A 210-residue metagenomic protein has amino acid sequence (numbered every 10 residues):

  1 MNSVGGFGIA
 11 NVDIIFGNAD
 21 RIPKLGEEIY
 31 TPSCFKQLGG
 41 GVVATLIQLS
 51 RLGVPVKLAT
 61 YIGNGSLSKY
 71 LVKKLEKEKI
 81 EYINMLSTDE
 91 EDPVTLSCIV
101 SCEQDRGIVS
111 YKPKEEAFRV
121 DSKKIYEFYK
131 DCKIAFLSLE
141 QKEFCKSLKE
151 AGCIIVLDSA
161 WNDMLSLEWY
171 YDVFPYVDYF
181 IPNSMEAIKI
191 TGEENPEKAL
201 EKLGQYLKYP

Functional and structural regions predicted by a protein language model:
M1-Y61, S66-Y70, K77: Glycine-rich phosphate/adenosyl-contacting loop at the front of the ribokinase-like
V4, P55-V56, Y82-I83, I155 (+1 more regions): Hydrophobic anchor at the start of a short beta-strand that flanks the dinucleotide cofactor-binding loop
G5, F136, V156-D158, I181: Structural detector of well-ordered beta-strand residues that form the stable sheet scaffold of enzyme domains
N11, N64, P113-E115, S159-M164 (+1 more regions): Short, acidic/turn-prone active-site loops that include or flank metal/cofactor- and phosphate-binding residues
K74-E91: A glycine-rich helix N-cap at a beta->alpha junction
L86-T88, I99-L139: Conserved phosphate-binding/catalytic loop of the ribokinase/pfkB sugar-kinase fold
Y129-D131, E143-I155: Glycosyltransferases and closely related glycan-assembly transferases that use nucleotide-activated donors
A151-I154, W161-P210: Conserved phosphate/ATP/ADP-binding segment of small-molecule kinases
